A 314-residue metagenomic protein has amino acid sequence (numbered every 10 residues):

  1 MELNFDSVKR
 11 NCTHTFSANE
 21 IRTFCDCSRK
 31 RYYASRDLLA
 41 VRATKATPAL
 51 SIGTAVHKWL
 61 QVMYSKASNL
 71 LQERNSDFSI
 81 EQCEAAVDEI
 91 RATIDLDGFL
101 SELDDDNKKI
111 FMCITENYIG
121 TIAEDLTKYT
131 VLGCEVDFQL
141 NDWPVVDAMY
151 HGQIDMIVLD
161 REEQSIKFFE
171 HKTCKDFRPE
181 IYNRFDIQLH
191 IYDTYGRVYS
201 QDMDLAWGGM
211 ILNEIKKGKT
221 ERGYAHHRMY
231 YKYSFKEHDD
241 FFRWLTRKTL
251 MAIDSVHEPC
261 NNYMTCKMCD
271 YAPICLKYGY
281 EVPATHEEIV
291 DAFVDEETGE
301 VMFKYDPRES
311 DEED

Functional and structural regions predicted by a protein language model:
M1-D26: Terminal, charged accessory segments of proteins
M1-L3, D147, E162, F235-D314: Accessory terminal regions of nucleic-acid processing enzymes
D6-T13, R29-R42, I94, F168 (+2 more regions): Short amphipathic alpha-helical segments and their helix-coil junctions
F16, S51-A55, I110, R184-I187 (+5 more regions): Generic recognition of stable, solvent-exposed alpha-helical segments in well-folded globular domains
A18-S68, K108, M112, E135 (+1 more regions): Nuclease catalytic cores
C25-R36, Q72-L96, G209-A225: Short, compositionally biased low-complexity segments
K58-D137: A non-catalytic, helix-rich entry segment at domain boundaries
T130-R247: Mg2+/Mn2+-dependent nuclease catalytic core
